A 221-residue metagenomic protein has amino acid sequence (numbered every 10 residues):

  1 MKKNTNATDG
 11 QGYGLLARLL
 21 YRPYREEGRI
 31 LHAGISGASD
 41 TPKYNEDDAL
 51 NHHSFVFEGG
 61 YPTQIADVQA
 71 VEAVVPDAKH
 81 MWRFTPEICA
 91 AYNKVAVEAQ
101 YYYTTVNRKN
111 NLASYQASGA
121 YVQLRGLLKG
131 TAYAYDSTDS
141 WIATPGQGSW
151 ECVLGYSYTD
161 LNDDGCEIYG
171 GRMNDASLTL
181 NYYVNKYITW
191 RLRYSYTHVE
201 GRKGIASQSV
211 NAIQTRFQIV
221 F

Functional and structural regions predicted by a protein language model:
M1-Y44: Aromatic- and glycine-enriched pocket-lining scaffold segments that form the walls of small-molecule binding clefts
A49-F221: Outer-membrane beta-barrel pore domains
